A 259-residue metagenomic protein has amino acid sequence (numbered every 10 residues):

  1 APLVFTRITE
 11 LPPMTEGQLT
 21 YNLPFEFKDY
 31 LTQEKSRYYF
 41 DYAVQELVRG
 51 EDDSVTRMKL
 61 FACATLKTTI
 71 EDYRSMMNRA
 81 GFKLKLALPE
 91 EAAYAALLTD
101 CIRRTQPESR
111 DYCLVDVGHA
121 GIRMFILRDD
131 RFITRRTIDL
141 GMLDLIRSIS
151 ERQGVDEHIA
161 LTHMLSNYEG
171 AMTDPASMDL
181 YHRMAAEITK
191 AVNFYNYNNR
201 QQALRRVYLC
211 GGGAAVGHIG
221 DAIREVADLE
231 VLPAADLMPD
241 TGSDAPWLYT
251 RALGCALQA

Functional and structural regions predicted by a protein language model:
A1-C101, R206, L237-P239, L248: Active-site neighborhood for divalent-cation/phosphate handling
L19, L23, T69, G141 (+8 more regions): Helical mechanochemical/support elements of P-loop NTPase systems and associated helical scaffolds
N22, S54-T162: Small-residue (GG/TT-enriched) beta-loop-alpha framework at ligand/catalytic clefts
Y39, T105-L114, I159-H163, A245-A259: A polyampholytic, Gly/Pro-enriched intrinsically disordered region
E91, E151, I159-R205, G213: Adenine-nucleotide phosphate-binding core of ATP-dependent small-molecule kinases
A93-A96, A214, L232-A259: Glycine-rich phosphate-binding/hydrolytic loop that grips phosphoryl groups
Q202-L229: Glycine-rich phosphate-binding loops at beta-strand->alpha-helix junctions
